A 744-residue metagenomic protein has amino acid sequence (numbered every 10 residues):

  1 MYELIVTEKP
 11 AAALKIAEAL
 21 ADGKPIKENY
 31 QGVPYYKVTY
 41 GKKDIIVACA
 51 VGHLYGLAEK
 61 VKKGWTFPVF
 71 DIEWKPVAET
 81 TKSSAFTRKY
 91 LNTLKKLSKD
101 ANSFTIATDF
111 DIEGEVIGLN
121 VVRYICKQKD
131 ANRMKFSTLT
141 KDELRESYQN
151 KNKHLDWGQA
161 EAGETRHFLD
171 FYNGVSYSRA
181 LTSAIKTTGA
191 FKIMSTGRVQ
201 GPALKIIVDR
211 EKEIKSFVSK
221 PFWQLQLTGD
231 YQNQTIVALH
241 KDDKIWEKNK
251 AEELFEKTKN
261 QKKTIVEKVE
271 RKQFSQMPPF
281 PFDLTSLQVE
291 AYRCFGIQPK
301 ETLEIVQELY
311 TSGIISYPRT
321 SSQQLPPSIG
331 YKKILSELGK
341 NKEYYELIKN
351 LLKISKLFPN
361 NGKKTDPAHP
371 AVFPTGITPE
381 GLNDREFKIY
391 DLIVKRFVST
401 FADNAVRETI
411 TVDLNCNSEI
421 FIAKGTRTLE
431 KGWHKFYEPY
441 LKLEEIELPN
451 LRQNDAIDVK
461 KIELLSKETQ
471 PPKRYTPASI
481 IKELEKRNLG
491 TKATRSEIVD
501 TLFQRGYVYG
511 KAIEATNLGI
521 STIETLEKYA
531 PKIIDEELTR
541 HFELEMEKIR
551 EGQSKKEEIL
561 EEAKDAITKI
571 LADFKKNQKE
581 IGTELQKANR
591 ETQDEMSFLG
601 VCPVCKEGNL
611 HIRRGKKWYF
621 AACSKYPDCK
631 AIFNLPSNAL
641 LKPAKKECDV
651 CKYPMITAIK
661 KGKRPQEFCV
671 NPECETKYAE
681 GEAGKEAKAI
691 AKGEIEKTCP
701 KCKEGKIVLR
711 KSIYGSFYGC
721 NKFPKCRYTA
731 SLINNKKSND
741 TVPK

Functional and structural regions predicted by a protein language model:
M1-V175, K460: Intrinsically disordered, low-complexity regulatory segments
Y2-L4, Y36, T87, Y124 (+4 more regions): Basic, low-complexity terminal or inter-domain segments flanking catalytic cores
Q31-K60, G201-W246, T400-I446, A622: Structured, non-catalytic alpha/beta "coupling" segments that mediate domain-domain communication and provide generic
E143-L227: C-terminal or mid-to-C-terminal helical accessory/interaction module adjacent to the motor/catalytic core
I245-F282, Q288, D455: Metal- or metallocofactor-binding catalytic centers and their adjacent structured scaffolds across diverse enzyme
P278-A291, S316-P318, P471-E483: Short acidic, hydrophobic short linear motifs in intrinsically disordered regions
